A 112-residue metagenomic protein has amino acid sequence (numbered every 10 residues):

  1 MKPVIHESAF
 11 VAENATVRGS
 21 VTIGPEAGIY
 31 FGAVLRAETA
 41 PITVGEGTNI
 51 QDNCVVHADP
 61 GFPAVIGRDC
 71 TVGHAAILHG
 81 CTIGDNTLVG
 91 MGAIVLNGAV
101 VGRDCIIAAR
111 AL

Functional and structural regions predicted by a protein language model:
P3, P41-T43: Surface-exposed loop/turn motifs in large extracellular/passenger domains
E7, A12-E13, R18-G19, G24-P25 (+13 more regions): Left-handed beta-helix
